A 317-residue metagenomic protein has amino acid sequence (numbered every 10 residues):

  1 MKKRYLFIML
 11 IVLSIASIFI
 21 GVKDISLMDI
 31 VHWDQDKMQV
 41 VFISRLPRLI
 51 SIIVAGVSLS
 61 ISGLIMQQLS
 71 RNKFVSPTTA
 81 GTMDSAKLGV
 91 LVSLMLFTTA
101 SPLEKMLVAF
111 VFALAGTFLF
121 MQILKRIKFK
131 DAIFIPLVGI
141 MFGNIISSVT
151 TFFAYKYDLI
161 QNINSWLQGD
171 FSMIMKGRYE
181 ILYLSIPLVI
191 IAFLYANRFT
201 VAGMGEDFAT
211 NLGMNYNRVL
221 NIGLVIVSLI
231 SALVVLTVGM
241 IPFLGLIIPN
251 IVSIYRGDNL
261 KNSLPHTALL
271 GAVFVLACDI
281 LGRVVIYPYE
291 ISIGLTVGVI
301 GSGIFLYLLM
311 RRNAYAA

Functional and structural regions predicted by a protein language model:
M1-A317: Alpha-helical transmembrane segments in inner-membrane proteins
